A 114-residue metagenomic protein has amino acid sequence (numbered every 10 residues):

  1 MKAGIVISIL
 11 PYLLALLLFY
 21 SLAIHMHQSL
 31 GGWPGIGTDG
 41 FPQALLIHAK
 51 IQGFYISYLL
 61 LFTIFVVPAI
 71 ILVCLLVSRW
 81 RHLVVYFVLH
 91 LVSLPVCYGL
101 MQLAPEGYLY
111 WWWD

Functional and structural regions predicted by a protein language model:
M1-I51: Membrane-associated alpha-helix detector
V6, L10-L14, L59-L83, L89: Transmembrane alpha-helical segments in integral membrane proteins
Y12, G35, Q43, A69 (+2 more regions): Hydrophobic residues in alpha-helical membrane-spanning segments
L13-S21, L91-L103: Aromatic-anchored segments of alpha-helical transmembrane domains
I24-G32, S78-R79, P105-Y110: Transmembrane helix-loop junctions in multipass membrane proteins, especially transporters and channels
P34-C74: Short alpha-helical packing/oligomerization segments
K50, V85-V92: Internal alpha-helical transmembrane segments of multi-pass membrane proteins
Y98-D114: Juxtamembrane boundary at the C-terminal end of a transmembrane helix
